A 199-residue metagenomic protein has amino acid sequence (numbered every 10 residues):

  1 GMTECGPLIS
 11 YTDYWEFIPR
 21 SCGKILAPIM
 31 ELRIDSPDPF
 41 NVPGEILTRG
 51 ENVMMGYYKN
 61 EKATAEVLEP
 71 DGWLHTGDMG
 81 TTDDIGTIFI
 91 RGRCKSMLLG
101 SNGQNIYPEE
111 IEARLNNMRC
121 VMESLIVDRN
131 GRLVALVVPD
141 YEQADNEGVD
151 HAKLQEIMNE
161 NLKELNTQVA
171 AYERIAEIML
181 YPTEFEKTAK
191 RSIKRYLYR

Functional and structural regions predicted by a protein language model:
G1, G23, D78: Active-site glycine-centered loops adjacent to acidic/histidine catalytic or metal-binding residues that shape
G1-D13, L26-M30, N130-R132: Conserved A3 ("GATE") glycine/threonine-rich loop of ANL adenylate-forming enzymes
M2-R20, P37, N60-A63: Active-site loops of AMP-binding adenylate-forming
P28-I29, D35-G100, N105, N117: Conserved ATP-binding/catalytic segment of the ANL
L32, G86, L115, A135 (+2 more regions): Residue-level signal for inorganic ion chemistry
D35, M79, N117-Y141: C-terminal boundary motif of the adenylate-forming
V53, T87-R114, Q143-K153, V169-I175: Adenylate-forming
E123, G131, K163-R199: Conserved C-terminal "lid"/linker of ANL adenylate-forming enzymes
